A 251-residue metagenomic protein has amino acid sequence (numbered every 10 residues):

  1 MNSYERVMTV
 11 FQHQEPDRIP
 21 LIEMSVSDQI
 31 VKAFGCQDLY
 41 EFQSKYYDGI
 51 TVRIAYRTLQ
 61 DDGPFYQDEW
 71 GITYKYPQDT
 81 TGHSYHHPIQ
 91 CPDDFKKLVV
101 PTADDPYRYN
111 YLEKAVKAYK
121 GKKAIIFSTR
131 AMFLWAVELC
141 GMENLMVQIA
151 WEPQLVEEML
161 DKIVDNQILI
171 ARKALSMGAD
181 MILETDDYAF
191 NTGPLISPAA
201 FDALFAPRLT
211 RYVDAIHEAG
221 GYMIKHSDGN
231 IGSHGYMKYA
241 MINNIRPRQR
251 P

Functional and structural regions predicted by a protein language model:
M1-C36, Y76, V99-P251: Active-site loop segments of alpha/beta catalytic cores
L21, D48, L59, I72-T73: Secondary-structure transition motif
E23-S25, I54-A55, D68: Cofactor-binding catalytic cores of oxidoreductases
K32-E41, F65-D68: Glycine-rich loop at the start of a catalytic domain that most often binds anionic cofactors/ligands
Y40-R57, K173-M177: Catalytic domains of carbohydrate-active enzymes, especially glycoside hydrolases
Y56-L59, N110-Y111: Short, polar loop motifs at secondary-structure junctions
Q60-P106, A118-K123: A contiguous, low-structure linker/loop signature
